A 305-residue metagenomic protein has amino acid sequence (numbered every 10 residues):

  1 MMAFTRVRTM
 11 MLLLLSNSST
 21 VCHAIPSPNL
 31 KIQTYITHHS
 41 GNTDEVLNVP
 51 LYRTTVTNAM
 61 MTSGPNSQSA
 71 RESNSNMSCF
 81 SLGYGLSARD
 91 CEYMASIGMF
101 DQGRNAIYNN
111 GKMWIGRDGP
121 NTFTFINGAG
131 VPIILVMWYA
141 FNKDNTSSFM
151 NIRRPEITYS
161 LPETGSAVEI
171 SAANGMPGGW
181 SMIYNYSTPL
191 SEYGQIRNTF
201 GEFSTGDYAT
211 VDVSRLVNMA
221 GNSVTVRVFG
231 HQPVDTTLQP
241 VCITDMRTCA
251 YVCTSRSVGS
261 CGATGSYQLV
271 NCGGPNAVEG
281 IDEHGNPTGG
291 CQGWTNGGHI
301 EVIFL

Functional and structural regions predicted by a protein language model:
A3-R8, C22-P120, F149, N185-L305: Extracellular low-complexity, O-glycosylation-prone Ser/Thr/Pro/Gly-rich "stalks" and linkers flanking catalytic
T9-L14: Sec-dependent N-terminal signal peptides
N17-V21: C-terminal segment of classical bacterial N-terminal signal peptides
P120-T122, A167: Intrinsic-disorder/low-complexity, polar/charged segments enriched in Ser/Thr/Lys/Arg/Asp/Glu/Gln
T122-I133: Asparagine-centered strand-capping/turn motif at beta-strand->loop junctions
W138-N142, N185: Folded extracytoplasmic luminal domains of secretory or organellar precursors
K143-S147: Surface-exposed binding patches on compact interaction domains or structured appendages
S148-M182: Intrinsically disordered, low-complexity Pro/Gly/Ser/Thr-rich segments with frequent PxxP/GP/PP motifs and embedded
